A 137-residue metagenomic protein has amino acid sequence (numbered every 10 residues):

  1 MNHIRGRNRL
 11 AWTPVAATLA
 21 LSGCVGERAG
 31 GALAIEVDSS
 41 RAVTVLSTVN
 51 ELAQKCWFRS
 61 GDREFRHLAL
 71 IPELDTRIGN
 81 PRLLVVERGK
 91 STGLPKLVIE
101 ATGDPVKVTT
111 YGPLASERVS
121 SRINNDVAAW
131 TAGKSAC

Functional and structural regions predicted by a protein language model:
M1-C24: Sec-dependent bacterial lipoprotein signal peptides
T18-D38: Bacterial Sec signal peptide processing site at the extreme N-terminus
R41-A42, A101-P105: A short, structured loop/turn motif at beta-sheet edges
A42-G79: Post-signal-peptide N-terminal segment of Sec-exported extracytoplasmic proteins
E51, K107-C137: C-terminal partner/receptor-binding element of secreted or periplasmic proteins
R82-R88: Short beta-strand segments that buttress and anchor functional surface loops
R88-K90, T102-D104, Y111-A115: Solvent-exposed coil/turn segments that connect beta secondary-structure elements in extracytoplasmic/periplasmic
S91-L97: Short, surface-exposed coil-to-beta transition loops
